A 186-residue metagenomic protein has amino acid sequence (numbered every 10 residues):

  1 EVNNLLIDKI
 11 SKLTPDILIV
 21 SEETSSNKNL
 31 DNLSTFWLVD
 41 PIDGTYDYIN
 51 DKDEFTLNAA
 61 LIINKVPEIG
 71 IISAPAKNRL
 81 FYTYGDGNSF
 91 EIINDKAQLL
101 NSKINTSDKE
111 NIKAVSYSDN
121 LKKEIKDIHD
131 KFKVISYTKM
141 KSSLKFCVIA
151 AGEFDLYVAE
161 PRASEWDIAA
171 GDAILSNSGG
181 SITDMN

Functional and structural regions predicted by a protein language model:
E1-I42, D127-K131: N-terminal subdomain of lithium-sensitive/metallo-dependent phosphomonoesterases centered on the IMPase/IPPase/PAP
N3, E22, D40-D43, D47 (+3 more regions): Acidic active-site catalytic centers that drive phospho-/nucleotidyl reactions and related ester hydrolyses
I10, I19, T45, A74 (+4 more regions): Residue-level signal for inorganic ion chemistry
E22, S73, E160: Conserved residues at the C-terminal ends of beta-strands
D31-F90: DPxDG-like acidic metal-binding loop motif
G70, S89-I93, S116, L156: Short hydrophobic/aromatic-rich beta-strand segments that constitute the beta-sheet cores of beta-sandwich/beta-barrel
A97-I104: Short, surface-exposed loop motifs enriched in S/T, G, D/E and P with embedded aromatic residues
I104-N186: An extended, acidic
